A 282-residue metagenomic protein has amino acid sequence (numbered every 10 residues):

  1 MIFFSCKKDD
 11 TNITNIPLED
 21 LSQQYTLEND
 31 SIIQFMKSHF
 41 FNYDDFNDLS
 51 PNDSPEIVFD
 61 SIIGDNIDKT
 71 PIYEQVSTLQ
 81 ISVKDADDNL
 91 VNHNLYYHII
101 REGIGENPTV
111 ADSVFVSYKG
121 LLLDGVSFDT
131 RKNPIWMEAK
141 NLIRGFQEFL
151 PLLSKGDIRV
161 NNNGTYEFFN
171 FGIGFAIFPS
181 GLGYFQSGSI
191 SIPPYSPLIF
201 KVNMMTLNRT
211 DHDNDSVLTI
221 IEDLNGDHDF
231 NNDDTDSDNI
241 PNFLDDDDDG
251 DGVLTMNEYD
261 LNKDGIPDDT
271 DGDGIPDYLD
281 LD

Functional and structural regions predicted by a protein language model:
I2-S5: C-terminal motif of bacterial Sec signal peptides marking the signal peptidase cleavage site
K7-D282: Cross-family detector of peptidyl-prolyl cis-trans isomerase
